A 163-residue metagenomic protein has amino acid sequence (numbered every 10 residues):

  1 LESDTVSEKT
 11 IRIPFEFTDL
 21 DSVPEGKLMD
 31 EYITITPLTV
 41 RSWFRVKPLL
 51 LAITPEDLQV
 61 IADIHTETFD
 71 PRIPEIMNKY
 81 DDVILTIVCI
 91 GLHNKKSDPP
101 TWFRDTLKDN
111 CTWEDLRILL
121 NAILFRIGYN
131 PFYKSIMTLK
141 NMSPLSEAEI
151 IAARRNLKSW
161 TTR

Functional and structural regions predicted by a protein language model:
L1-R45: N-terminal leader/targeting peptides and immediately adjacent processing regions
K27-Y32, T36-R163: Short, surface-exposed, charged amphipathic helix/loop patches that serve as local interaction elements
